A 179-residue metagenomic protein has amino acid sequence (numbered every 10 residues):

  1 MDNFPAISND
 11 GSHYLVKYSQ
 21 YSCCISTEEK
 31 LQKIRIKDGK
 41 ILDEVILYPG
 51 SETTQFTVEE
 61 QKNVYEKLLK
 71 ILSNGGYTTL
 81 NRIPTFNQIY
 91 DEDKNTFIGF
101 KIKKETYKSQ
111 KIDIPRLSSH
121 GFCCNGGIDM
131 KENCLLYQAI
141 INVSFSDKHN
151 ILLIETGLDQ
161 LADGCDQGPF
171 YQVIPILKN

Functional and structural regions predicted by a protein language model:
M1-K30: Start-of-domain marker
D2-I7, E52-Q61, L135-F145: Conserved beta-propeller blade repeats
A6-Y14, N63, Y90-D93, I140-N150: Blade-terminus and WD-like Trp-Asp/Gly-His loop motifs, strongest in beta-propeller folds
S8, S22, R35-D38, D91 (+2 more regions): Acidic/polar residues at beta-strand termini and the immediately following turn/coil
Y18-Q20, I46-Y48, P84, D147 (+1 more regions): A mature extracytoplasmic/lumenal domain signature
Q20-C24, L72, T79, L158-A162: Short glycine/acidic-enriched loop and turn motifs that connect beta-strands
S26-S109: Structured domain cores in non-transmembrane regions
D113-N179: Glycine-rich, aromatic-bearing surface loops/beta-hairpins
